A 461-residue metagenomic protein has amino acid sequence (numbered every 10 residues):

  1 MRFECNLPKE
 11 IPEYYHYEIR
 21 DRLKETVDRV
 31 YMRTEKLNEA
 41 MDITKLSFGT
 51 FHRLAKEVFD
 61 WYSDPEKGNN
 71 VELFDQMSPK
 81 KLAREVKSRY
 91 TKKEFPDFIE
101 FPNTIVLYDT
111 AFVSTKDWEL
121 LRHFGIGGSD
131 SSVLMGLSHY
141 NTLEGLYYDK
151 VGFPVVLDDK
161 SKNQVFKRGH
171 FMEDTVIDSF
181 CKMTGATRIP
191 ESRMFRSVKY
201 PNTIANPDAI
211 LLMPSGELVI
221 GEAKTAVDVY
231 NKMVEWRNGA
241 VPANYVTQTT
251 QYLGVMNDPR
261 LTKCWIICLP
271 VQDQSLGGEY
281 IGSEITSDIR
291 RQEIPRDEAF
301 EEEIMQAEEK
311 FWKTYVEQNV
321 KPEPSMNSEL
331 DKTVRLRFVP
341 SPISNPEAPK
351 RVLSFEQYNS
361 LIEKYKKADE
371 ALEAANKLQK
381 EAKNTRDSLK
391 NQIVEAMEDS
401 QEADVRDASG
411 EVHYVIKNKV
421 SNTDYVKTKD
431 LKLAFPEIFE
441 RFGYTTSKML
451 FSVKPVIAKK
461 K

Functional and structural regions predicted by a protein language model:
M1-K461: Accessory terminal regions of nucleic-acid processing enzymes
